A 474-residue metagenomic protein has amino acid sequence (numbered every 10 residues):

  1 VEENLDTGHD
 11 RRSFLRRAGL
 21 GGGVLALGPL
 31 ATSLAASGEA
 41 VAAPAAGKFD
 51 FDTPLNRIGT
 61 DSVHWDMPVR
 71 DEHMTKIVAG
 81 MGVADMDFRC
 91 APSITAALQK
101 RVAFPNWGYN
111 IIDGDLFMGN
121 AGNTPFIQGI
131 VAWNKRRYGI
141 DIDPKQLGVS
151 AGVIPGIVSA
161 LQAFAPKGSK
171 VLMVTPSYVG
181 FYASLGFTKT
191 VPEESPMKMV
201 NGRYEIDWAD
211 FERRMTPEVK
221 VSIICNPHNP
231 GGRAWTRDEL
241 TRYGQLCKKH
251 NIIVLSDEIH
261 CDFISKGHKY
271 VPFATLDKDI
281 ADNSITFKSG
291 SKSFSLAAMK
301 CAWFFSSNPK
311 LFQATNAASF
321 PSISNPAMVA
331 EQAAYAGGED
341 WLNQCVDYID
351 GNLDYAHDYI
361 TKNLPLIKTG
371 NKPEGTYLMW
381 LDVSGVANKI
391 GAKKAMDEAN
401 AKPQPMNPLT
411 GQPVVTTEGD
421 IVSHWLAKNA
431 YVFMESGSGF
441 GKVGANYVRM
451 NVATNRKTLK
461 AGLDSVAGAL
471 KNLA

Functional and structural regions predicted by a protein language model:
V1-S13, W133: N-terminal secretory signal peptides
H9-L30: N-terminal export leaders
A45-G152, S159, A336-G337, L473-A474: N-terminal small-domain helix-loop-helix segment of the aminotransferase-like
L161-L185: Conserved PLP-anchoring active-site segment centered on the Schiff-base-forming lysine
M197-H268: Active-site phosphate-binding strand-loop segment of PLP-dependent enzymes
N283-K362, T369-G375: PLP-dependent aminotransferase class I/II
I349-H357, T369-V386, A392-N407, G444: Conserved glycine-rich beta-strand-loop-beta hairpin in the small C-terminal domain of fold type I
K393-A474: PLP-dependent enzyme catalytic core of the Aspartate aminotransferase-like
